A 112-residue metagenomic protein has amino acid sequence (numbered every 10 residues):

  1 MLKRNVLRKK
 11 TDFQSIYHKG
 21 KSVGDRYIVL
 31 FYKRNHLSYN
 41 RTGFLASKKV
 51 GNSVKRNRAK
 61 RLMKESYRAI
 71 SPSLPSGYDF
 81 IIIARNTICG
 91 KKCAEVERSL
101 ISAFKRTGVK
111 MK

Functional and structural regions predicted by a protein language model:
M1-K112: Positively charged, solvent-exposed patches that mediate nucleic-acid binding
